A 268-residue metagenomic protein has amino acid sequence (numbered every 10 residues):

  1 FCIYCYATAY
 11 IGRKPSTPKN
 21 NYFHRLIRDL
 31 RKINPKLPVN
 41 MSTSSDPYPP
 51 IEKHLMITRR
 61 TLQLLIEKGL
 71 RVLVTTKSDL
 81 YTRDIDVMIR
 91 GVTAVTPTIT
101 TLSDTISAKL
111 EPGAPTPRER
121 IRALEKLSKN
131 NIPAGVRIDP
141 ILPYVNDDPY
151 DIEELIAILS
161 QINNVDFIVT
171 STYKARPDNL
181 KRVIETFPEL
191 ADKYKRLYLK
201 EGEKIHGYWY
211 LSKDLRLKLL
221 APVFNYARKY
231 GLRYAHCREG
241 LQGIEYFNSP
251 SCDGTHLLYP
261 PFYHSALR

Functional and structural regions predicted by a protein language model:
F1-T96, T100, D104-T105, K126: Conserved Radical SAM active-site core
T8, S42, D139, S171 (+1 more regions): Conserved residues at the C-terminal ends of beta-strands
P38-N40, R71-L73, A94-T96, P133-R137 (+3 more regions): Structural preference for beta-strand elements that scaffold enzyme active sites
N40-P49, D79-T82, V95-A114, I141-V145 (+2 more regions): Conserved radical SAM core fold
L55-I57, R118, P149-I156: Charged helix-capping and loop-helix junction motifs
G113, K126-D148, W209-L211: Conserved strand-turn element in the central/C-terminal portion of the radical SAM core barrel that lines
Y150-R268: Auxiliary Fe-S-binding modules of radical SAM enzymes
